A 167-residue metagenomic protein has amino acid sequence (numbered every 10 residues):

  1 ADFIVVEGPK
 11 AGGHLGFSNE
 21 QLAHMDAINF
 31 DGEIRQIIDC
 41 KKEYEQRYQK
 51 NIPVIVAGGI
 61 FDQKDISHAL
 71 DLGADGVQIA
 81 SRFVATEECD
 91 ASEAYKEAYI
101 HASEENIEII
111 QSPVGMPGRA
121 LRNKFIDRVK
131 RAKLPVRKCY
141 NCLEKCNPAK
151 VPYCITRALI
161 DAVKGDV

Functional and structural regions predicted by a protein language model:
A1, V6-G8: Conserved alpha/beta-domain cores
P9-I55, F61-V167: Conserved active-site-proximal phosphate/metal-binding subdomains
